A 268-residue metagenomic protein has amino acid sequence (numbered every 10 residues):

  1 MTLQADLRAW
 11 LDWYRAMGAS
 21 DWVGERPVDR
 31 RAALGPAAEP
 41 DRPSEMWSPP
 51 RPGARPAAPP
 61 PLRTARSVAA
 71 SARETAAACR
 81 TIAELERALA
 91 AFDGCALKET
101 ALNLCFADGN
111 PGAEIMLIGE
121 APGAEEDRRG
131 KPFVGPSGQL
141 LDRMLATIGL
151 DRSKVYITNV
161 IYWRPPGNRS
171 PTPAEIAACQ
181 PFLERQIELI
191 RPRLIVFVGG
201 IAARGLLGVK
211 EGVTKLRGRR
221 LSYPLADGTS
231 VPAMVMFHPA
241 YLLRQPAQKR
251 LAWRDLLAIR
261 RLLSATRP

Functional and structural regions predicted by a protein language model:
M1-R8: Intrinsically disordered, low-complexity regulatory segments in eukaryotic proteins
A5, W13, S20-A32, P36-P268: A polyanion-binding, active-site-adjacent surface
